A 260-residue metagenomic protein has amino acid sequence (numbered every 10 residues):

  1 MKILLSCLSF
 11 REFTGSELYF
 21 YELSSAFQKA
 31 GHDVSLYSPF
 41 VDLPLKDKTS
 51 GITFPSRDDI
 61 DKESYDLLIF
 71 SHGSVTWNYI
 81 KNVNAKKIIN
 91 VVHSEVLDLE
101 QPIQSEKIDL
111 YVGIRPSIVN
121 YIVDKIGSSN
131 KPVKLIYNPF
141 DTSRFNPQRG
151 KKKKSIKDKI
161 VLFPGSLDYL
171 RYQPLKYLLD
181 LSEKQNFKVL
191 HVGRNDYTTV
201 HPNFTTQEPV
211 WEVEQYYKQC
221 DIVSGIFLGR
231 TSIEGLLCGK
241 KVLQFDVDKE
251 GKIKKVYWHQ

Functional and structural regions predicted by a protein language model:
C7-Y19, D168-Q173: A short, glycine/small-residue-rich beta-strand->loop->alpha-helix junction that serves as a flexible
S16-F27, L175-L179: Short amphipathic alpha-helix
P55, R194-Y197, N203-Y216, L228-R230: Conserved active-site histidine-acidic residue motif and adjacent donor-binding/catalytic loop of glycosyltransferases
E63, P209-C220, I233, L237: Short acidic alpha-helix that forms the nucleotide-activated donor recognition element in Leloir-type transferases
F70-V75, V92, F227-L228: Short His-centered aromatic/hydrophobic patch
S117, P139: Carbohydrate-associated surface elements
T142-R144, G150-V200: Conserved catalytic-core segment of nucleotide-activated headgroup transferases in glycan assembly
R230-Q260: Catalytic binding pocket for nucleotide-activated donors in carbohydrate/polymer assembly enzymes
